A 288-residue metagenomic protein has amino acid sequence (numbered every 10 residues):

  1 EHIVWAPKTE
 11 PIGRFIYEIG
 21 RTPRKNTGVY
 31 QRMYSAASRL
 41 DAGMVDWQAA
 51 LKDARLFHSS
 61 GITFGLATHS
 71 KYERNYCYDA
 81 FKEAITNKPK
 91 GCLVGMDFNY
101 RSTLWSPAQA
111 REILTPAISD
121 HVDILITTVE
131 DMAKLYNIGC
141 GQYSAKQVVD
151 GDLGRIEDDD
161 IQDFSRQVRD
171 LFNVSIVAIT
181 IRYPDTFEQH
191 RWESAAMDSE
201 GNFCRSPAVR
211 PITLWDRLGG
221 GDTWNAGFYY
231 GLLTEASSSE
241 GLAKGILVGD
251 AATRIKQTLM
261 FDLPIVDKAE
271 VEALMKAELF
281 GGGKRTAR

Functional and structural regions predicted by a protein language model:
E1-T9: A glycine-rich helix N-cap at a beta->alpha junction
T9-G13, H190: Short, basic and Ser/Thr-rich N-terminal targeting/leader segments
Y17-C204, A208-P211, K244-V248, L259-L274 (+1 more regions): Ribokinase/PfkB-type carbohydrate-kinase core domain
S165, A195, W215, Y229-Y230 (+1 more regions): Generic hydrophobic alpha-helical scaffold/packing signal
L214-L242: Short, small-residue alpha-helix embedded
T223-G227, L247-A252: Short amphipathic alpha-helical face segments that pack within enzyme cores and frequently flank/anchor catalytic
Y230-T234, A251-T258: Short glycine/serine- and small hydrophobic-enriched flexible loop segments
